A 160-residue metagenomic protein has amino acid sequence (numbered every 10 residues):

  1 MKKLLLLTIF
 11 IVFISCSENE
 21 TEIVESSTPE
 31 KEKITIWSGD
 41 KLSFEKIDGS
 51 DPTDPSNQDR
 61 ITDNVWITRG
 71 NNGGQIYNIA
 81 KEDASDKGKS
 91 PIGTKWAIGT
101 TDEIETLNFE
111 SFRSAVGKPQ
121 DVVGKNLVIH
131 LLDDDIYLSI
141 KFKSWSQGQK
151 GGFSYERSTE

Functional and structural regions predicted by a protein language model:
L4-F13: Sec-dependent N-terminal signal peptides
S15-I34: Bacterial Sec-dependent N-terminal signal peptides
T35-Q120: Surface-exposed helix/loop patches within compact recognition domains
E105-K150: Acidic, glycine-rich flexible loop segments
G151-E160: Short, surface-exposed beta-strand/strand-loop-strand elements in extracellular ectodomains
